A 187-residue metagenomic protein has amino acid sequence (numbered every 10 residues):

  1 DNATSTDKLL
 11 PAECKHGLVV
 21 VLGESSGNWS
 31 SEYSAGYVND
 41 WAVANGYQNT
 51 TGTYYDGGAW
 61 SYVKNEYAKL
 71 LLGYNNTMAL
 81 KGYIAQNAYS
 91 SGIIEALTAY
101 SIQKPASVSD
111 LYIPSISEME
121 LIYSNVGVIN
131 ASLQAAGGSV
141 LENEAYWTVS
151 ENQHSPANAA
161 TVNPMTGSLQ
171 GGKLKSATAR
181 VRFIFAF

Functional and structural regions predicted by a protein language model:
D1-S107, L174-F187: Short, compositionally biased
N39, Y67, N76-T77, Y112 (+2 more regions): Ser/Thr/Gly/Pro-rich, low-complexity flexible regions
T98-Y100, S109-D110, I116-F187: C-terminal, surface-exposed recognition/capping segments
